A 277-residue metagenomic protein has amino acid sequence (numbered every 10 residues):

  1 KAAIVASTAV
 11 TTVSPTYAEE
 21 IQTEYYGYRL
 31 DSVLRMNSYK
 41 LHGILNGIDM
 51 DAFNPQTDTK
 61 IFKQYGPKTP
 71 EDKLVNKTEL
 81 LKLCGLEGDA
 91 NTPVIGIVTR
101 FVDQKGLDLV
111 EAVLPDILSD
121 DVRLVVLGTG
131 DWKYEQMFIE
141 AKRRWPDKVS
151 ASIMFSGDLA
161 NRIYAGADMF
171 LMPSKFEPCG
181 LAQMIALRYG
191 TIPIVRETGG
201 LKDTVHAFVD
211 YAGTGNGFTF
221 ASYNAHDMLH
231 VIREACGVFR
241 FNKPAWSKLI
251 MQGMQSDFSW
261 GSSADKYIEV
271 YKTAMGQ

Functional and structural regions predicted by a protein language model:
K1-Q277: Catalytic cores of nucleotide-sugar-dependent glycosyltransferases that transfer UDP/GDP/TDP-activated
